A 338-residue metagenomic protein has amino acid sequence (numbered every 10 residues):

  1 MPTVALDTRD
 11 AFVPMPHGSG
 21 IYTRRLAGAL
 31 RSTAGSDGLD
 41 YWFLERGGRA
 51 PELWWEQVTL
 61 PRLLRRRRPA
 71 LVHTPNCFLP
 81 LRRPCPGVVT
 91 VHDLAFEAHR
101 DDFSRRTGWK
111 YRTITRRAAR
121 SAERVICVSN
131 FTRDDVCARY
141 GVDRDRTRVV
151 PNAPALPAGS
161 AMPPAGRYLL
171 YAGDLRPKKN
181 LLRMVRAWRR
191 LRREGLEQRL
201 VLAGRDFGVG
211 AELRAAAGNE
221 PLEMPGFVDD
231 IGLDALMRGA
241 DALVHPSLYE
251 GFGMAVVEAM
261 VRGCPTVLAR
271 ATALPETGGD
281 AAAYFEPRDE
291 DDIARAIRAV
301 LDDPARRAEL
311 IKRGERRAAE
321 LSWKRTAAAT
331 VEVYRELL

Functional and structural regions predicted by a protein language model:
M1-L338: Carbohydrate transferase catalytic cores enriched for Leloir-type hexosyltransferases
